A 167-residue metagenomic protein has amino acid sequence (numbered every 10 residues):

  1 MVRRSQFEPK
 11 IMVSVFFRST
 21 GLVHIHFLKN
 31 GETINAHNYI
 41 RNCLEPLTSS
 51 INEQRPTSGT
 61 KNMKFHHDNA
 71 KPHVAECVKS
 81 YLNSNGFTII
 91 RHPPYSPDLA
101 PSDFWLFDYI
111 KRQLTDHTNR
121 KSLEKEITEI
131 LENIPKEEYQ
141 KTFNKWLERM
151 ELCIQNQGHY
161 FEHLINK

Functional and structural regions predicted by a protein language model:
M1-K167: Surface/interface recognition patches
